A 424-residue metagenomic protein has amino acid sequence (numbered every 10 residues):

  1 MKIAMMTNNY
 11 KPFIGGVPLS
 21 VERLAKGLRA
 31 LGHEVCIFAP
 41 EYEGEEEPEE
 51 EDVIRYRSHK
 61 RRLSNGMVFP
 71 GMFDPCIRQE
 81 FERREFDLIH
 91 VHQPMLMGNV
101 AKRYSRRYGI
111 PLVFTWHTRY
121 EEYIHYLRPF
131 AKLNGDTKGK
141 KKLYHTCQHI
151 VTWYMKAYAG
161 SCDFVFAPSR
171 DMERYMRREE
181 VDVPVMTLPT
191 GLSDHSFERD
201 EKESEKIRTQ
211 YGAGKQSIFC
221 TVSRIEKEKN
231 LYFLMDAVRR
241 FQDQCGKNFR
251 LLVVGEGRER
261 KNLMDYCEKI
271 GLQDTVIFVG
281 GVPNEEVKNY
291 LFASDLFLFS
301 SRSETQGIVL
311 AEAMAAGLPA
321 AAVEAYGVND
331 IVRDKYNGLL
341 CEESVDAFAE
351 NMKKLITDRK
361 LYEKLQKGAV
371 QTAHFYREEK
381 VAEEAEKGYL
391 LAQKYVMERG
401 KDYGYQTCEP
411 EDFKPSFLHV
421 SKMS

Functional and structural regions predicted by a protein language model:
M1-E45, E49-R57, F81-E82, L390 (+1 more regions): N-terminal subdomain of nucleotide-sugar transferases
L19, S217-R240, L251, R258-M264: A conserved mid-protein helix/loop that constitutes part of the nucleotide-sugar donor-binding site
A39, R57, Y144-K202, A213-G214: Donor nucleotide-sugar binding/catalytic pocket of nucleotide-sugar-dependent glycosyltransferases
N262-V282: Nucleotide-activated donor-binding/catalytic signature segment of Leloir-type glycosyltransferases, i.e., the conserved
G281-V282, N289-S294: Short alpha-helical donor nucleotide-sugar binding micro-motif in glycosyltransferases
R302: Aromatic "clamp/platform" in nucleotide-sugar-dependent glycosyltransferases that forms part of the donor/acceptor
P319-A322: Short hydrophobic beta-strand element within catalytic cores of glycosyltransferases and related nucleotide-activated
D334-K335, L339-V345, K354-K360: Conserved acidic donor-binding segment of nucleotide-sugar-dependent glycosyltransferases
